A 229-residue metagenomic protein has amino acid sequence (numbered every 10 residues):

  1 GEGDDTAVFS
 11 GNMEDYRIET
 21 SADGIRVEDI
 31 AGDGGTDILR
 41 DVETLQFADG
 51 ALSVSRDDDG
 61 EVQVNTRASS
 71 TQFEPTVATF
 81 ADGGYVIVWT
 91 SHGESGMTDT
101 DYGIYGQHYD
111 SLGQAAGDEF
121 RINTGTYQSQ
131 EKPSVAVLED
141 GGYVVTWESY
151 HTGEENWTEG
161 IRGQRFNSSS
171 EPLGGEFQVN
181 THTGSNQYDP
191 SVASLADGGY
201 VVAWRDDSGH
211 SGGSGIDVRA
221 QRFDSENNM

Functional and structural regions predicted by a protein language model:
D4-G34, D49-D57: GD-rich hexapeptide-repeat beta-solenoids
A7, V27, V42-L45, V64: Extracellular/surface recognition and adhesion modules
F9, V27-D29, F47, I87 (+2 more regions): Short hydrophobic/aromatic-rich beta-strand segments that constitute the beta-sheet cores of beta-sandwich/beta-barrel
D15, I38-D41: Small/polar residue-rich beta-strand/coil "junction" motifs that cap repeat-based extracellular fibers
G35-I38, G215: Extracellular carbohydrate recognition
R56-M229: Extracellular, repeat-based ectodomains that mediate carbohydrate processing or recognition
